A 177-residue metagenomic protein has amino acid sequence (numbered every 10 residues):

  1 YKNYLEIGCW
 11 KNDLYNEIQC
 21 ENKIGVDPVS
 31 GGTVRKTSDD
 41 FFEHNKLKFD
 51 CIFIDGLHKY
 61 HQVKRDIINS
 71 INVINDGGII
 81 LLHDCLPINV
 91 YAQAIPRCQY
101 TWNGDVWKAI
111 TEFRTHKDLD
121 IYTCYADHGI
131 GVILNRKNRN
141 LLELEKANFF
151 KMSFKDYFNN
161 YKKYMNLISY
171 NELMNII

Functional and structural regions predicted by a protein language model:
Y1-N45, C51, K59, L86-N89: SAM cofactor-binding core of SAM-dependent methyltransferases, primarily the Rossmann-like beta-alpha-beta module
I7, D13, I18, H44-N45 (+4 more regions): Generic signature of intrinsically disordered, low-complexity segments enriched in small/polar residues
N45-K46, I74: A generic alpha-to-beta junction signature in SAM-dependent methyltransferases
C51-F53, L81: Structural motif
G56: Cell-envelope and extracellular/periplasmic
Q62-I177: C-terminal substrate-binding/active-site "lid" region of AdoMet-derived donor-dependent transferases
